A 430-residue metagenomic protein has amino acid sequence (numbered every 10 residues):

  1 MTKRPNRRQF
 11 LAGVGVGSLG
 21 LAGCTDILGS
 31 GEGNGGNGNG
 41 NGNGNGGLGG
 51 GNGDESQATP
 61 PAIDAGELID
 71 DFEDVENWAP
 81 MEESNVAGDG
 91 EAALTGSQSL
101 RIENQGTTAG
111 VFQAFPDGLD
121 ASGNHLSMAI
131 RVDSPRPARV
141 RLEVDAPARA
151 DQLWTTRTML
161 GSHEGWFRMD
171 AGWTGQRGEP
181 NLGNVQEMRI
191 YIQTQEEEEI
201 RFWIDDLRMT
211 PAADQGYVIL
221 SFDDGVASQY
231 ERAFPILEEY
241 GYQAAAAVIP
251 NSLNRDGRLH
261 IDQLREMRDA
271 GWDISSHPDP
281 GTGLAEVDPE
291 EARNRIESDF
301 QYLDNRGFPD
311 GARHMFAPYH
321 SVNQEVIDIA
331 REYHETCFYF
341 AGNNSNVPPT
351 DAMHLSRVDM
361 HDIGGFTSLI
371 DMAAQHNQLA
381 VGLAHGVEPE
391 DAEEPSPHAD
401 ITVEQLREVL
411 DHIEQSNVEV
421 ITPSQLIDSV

Functional and structural regions predicted by a protein language model:
M1-A22: N-terminal secretory signal peptides and thylakoid transit peptides that target proteins across membranes
L21-N39, L48: Sec-dependent signal peptide cleavage junction
G47-S84: Extracellular carbohydrate-recognition regions
G51-E55, W173-N181, R189-F222, V226-Q229 (+3 more regions): C-terminal active-site subregion of NodB/CE4 polysaccharide deacetylases
G88-T108: Short carbohydrate-recognition loop motifs
N104-F112, L119-W173: Extracellular ligand-binding interfaces
G216-V218, F234, E238-V326, Y333-E335 (+3 more regions): Metal-dependent polysaccharide deacetylase catalytic core of the NodB/CE4 family, i.e., the active-site-bearing domain
